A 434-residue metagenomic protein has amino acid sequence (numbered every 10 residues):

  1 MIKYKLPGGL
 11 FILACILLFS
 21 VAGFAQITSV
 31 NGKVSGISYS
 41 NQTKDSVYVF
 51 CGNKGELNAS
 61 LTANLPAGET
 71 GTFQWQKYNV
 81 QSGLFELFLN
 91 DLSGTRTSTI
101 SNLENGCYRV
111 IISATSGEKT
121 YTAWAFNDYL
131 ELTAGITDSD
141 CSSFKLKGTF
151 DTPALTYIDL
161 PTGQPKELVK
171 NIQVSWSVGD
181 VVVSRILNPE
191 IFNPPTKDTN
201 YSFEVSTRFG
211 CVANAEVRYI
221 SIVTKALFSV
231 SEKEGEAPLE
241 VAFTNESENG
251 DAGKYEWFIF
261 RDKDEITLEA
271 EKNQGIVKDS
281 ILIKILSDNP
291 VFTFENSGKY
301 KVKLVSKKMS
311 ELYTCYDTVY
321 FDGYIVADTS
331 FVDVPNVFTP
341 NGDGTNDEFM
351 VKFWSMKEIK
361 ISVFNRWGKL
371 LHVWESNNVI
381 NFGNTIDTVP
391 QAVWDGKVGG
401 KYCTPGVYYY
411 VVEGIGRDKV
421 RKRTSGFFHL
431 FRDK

Functional and structural regions predicted by a protein language model:
M1-G32: Bacterial Sec-dependent N-terminal signal peptides
I27-V30, N41-Q42, D128-T137, V223-E232 (+1 more regions): Proline-enriched interdomain boundary motifs that mark the N-terminal boundary and often initiate the first structured
S38-E56, P66, T137-I158, E232-L239 (+1 more regions): Short, solvent-exposed loop/linker segments at the N-terminal edge of repeated beta-sheet extracellular domains
L57-E69, F144-N171, F243-G250, V351-W354: Acidic, Ser/Thr
G68-N90, Y157-V182, G253-V277, I361: Change to "...patches in solvent-exposed regions of secreted, membrane-anchored, or virion-exposed structural
N105-I111, Y201, Y300-V302, G406-E413: A short tyrosine-centered beta-strand micro-motif
C107, S116-A123, A154-T156, S175-V337 (+2 more regions): Short, compositionally biased serine/threonine- and acidic-rich segments at solvent-exposed termini, linkers, or domain
V230, V241-T244, G250, D322-K434: Short loop/turn motifs at secondary-structure boundaries
